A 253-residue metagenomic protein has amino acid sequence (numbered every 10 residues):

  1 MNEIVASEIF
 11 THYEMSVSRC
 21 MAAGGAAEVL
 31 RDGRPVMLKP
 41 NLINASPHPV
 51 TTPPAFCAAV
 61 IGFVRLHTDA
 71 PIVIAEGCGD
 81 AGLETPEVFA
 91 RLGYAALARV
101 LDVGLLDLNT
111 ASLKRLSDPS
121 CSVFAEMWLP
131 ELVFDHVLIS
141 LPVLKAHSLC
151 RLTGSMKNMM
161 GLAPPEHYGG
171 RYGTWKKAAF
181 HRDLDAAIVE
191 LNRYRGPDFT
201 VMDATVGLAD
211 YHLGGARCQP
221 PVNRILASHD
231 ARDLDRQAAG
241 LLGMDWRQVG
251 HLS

Functional and structural regions predicted by a protein language model:
M1-S253: N-terminal and secondary-structure boundary signal
